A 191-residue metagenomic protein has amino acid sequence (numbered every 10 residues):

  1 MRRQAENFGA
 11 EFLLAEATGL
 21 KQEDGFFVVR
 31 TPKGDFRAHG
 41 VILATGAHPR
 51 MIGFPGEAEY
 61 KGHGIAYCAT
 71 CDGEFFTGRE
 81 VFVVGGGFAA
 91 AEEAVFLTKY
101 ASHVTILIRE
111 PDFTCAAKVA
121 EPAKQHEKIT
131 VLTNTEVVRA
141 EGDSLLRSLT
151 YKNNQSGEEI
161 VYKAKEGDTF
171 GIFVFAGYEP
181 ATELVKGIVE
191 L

Functional and structural regions predicted by a protein language model:
M1: Aromatic/hydrophobic pocket-lining residues that form π-stacking "cages" and hydrophobic walls in ligand
A5-N7, E11-D24, V28-T31, D35-A38 (+1 more regions): A Rossmann-like FAD-binding core segment of flavoenzymes
D24-F27, G40, M51-E57: Short, conserved acidic/polar surface loops in the N-terminal third of protein domains
R37-A38, L43, H48: Helix-enriched interaction subdomains in cytosolic or periplasmic regions, typified by TIR/SEFIR signaling/NADase cores
V41, V81, V104: Hydrophobic anchor at the start of a short beta-strand that flanks the dinucleotide cofactor-binding loop
L43-T45, V83, V174-F175: Redox-cofactor binding/interface segments in oxidoreductases and associated redox assembly factors
A47-F88, E92-Y100: Glycine-rich dinucleotide-binding loop and its adjacent helix/turn
